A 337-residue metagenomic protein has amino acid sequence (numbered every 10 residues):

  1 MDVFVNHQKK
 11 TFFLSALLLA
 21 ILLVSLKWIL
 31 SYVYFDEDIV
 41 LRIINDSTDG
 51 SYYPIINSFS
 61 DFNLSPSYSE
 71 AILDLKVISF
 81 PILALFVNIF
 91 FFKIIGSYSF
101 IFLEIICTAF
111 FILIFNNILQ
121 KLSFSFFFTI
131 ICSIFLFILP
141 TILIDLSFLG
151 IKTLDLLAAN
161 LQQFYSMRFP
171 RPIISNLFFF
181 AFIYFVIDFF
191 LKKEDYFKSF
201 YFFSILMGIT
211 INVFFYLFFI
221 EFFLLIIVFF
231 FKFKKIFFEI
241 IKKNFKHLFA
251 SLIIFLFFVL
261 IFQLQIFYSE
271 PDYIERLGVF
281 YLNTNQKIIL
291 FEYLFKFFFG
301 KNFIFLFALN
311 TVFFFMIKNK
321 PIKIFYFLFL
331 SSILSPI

Functional and structural regions predicted by a protein language model:
M1-N6, F202, K235-N244: Membrane-interfacial, low-structure loops and terminal tails that flank and connect transmembrane helices in multi-pass
M1-Y34, Q120-K121, S125-I131, K246-L252: Start-transfer (signal-anchor) and selected internal transmembrane alpha helices of multi-pass inner/ER membrane
K9-L14, S125-F128, D195-Y201, K243-F249 (+1 more regions): Membrane-interfacial loop-to-transmembrane alpha-helix junctions, especially the N-terminal start
L22-S25, F135-I142, M207-N212, I254-Q263 (+1 more regions): Aromatic-anchored segments of alpha-helical transmembrane domains
V24-F180, Y184, I209-F219: Active-site lumenal/periplasmic loops and adjacent helix-entry segments of GT-C-fold, multi-pass membrane
T48, N212-K318, K323, P336: Transmembrane catalytic cores of multi-pass membrane glycosyltransferases and polysaccharide-assembly enzymes
I174-S175, F179-S199, F314-K320: Membrane-interface transmembrane helices that cradle and orient dolichyl/undecaprenyl
F185, K198-F215, I226: Membrane-interface alpha helices of multi-pass inner-membrane proteins
